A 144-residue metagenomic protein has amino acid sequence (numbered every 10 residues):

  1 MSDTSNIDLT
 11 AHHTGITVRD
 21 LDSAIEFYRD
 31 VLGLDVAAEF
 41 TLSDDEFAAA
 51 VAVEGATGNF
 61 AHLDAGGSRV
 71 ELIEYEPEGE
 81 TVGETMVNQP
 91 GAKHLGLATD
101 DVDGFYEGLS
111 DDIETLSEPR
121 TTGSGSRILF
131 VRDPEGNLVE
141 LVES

Functional and structural regions predicted by a protein language model:
S2-I7, I16, L97, Y106-S144: Vicinal oxygen chelate
N6-D8, A52-G55, M86-Q89: A generic structural micro-feature
A11-R19, N59-S68, Y75, V82-G108 (+1 more regions): Vicinal oxygen chelate
T17-G67: Core segments of cupin and vicinal oxygen chelate
A24-F27, F105-L109: Hydrophobic side chains in well-ordered alpha-helices
D45-A49, E78-G83: A short, acidic/glycine-rich surface segment
E74-E80, E143-S144: Acetyl-CoA-dependent GNAT
